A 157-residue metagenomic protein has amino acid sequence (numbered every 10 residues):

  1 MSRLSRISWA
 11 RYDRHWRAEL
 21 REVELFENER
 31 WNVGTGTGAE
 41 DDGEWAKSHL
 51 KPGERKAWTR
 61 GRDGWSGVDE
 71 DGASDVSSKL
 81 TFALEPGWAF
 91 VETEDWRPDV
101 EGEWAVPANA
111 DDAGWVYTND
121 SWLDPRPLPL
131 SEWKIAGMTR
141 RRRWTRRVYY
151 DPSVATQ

Functional and structural regions predicted by a protein language model:
S2-Q157: Eukaryote-biased intrinsically disordered, low-complexity acidic regions enriched in Ser/Thr/Pro
